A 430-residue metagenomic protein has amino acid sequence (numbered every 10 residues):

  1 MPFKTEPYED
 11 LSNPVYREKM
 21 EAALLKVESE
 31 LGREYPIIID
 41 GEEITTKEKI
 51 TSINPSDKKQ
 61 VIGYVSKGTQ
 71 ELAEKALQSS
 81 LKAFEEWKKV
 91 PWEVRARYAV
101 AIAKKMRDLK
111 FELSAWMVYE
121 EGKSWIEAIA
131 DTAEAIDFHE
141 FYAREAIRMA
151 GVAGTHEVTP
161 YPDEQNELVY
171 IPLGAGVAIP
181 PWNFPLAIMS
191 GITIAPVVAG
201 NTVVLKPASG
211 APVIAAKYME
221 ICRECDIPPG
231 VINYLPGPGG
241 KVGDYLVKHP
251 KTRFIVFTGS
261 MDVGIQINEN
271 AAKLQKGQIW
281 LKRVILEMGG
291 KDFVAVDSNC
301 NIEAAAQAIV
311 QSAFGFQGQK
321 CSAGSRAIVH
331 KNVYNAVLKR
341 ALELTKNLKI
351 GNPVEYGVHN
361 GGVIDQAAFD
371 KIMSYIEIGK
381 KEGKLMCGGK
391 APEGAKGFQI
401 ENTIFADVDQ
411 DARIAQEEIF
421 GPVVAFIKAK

Functional and structural regions predicted by a protein language model:
M1-I62: Hydrophobic face of amphipathic alpha-helices that form TPR/SEL1-like repeat modules and related alpha-solenoid
I53-A153: Glycine-rich loop-to-alpha-helix module at the N-terminal edge of alpha/beta enzyme cores
S56-G63, K82, K88-R97, K110 (+7 more regions): Conserved C-terminal structural/oligomerization subdomain of aldehyde/semialdehyde dehydrogenase
K59, R95, M117, G200 (+7 more regions): Residue-level signal for inorganic ion chemistry
V61-G63, A73, W92-A96, S114-A115 (+7 more regions): Extended hydrophobic-aromatic, low-complexity segments
S79-E86, A101-K105, L109, W116-E120 (+13 more regions): Generic, well-ordered alpha-helical scaffold segments in large soluble proteins
V118, A146-A304, A429: Rossmann-like NAD(P) dinucleotide-binding subdomain of oxidoreductase/dehydrogenase enzymes
I221-E224, K248-H249, F254, D262-Q410 (+1 more regions): ALDH superfamily catalytic-core signature
